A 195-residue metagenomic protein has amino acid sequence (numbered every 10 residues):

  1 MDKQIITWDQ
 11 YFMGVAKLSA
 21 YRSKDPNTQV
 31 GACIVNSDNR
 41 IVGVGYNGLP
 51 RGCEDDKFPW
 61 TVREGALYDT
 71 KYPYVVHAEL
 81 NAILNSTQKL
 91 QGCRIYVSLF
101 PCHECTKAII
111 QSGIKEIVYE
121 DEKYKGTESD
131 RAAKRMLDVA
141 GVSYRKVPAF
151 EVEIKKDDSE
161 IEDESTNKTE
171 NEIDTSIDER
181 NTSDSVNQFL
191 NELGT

Functional and structural regions predicted by a protein language model:
M1-T195: Zinc-dependent deaminase catalytic domain
